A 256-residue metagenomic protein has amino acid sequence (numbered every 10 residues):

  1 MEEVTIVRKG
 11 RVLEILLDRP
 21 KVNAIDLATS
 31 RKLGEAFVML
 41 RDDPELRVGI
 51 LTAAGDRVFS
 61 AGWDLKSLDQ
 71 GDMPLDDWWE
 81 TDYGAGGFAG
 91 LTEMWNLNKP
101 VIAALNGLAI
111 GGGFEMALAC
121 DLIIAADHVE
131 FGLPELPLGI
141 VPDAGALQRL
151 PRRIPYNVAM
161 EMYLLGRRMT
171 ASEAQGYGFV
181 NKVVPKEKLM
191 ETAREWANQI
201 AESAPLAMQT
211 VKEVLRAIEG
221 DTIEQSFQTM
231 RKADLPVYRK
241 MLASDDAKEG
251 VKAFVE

Functional and structural regions predicted by a protein language model:
M1-D56, G71-P74: Conserved CoA-thioester-binding segment of acyl-CoA-metabolizing enzymes
S30-D42, L65-N106, L138, R153 (+1 more regions): An acidic, glycine-rich surface segment that forms the CoA-thioester-binding/catalytic face of crotonase-fold enzymes
M39, I124-V129, V180-T229, D245: C-terminal long alpha-helix characteristic of the crotonase
D56-S60, I110-G111, L215: Short, active-site-adjacent cap segments at secondary-structure transitions
A61-W63, L105, L150, V158-R167: Short helix- or helix-capping micro-motifs that position conserved polar/aromatic residues at function-defining sites
G90-L138: Glycine-rich beta-to-alpha active-site loop
L122, E161, L165-R167, E173 (+3 more regions): Well-ordered beta-strand positions
